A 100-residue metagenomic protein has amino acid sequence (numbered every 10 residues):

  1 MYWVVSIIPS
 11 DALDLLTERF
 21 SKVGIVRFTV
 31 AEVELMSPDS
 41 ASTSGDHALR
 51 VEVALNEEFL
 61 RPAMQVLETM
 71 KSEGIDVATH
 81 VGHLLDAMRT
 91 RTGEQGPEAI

Functional and structural regions predicted by a protein language model:
M1-I100: Positively charged, small/polar-rich N-terminal and surface patches that mediate targeting and assembly and bind
